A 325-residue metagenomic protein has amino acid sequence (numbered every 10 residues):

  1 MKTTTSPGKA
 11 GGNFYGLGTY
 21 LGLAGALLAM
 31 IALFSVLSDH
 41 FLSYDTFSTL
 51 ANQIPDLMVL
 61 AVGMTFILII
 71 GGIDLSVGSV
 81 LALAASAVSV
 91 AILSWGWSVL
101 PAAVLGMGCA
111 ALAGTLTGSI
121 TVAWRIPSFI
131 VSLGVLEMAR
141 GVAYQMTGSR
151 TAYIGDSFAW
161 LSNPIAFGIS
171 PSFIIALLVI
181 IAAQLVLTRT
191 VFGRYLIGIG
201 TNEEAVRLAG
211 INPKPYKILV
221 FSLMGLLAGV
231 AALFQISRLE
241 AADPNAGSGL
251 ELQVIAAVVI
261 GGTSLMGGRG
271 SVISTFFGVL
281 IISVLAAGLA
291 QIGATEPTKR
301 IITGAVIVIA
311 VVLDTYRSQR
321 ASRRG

Functional and structural regions predicted by a protein language model:
M1-A32, V36, L208-P215, L285-G325: Cytosolic-side transmembrane-helix boundaries in multi-pass membrane proteins
A10-Y15, I70-I73, S94, A111-I154 (+3 more regions): Short loop segments and helix-boundary regions at transmembrane helix junctions of multi-pass inner-membrane proteins
Y15, S128-T190, Y216-L219, Q235-G247 (+2 more regions): Transmembrane helix-bundle core of multi-pass membrane transporters and related energy-transducing complexes
Y20-G25, L50, M58, S79-L83 (+7 more regions): Hydrophobic alpha-helical transmembrane segments
L23-S35, M64-T65, R140, I175-L185 (+4 more regions): Hydrophobic core segments of alpha-helical transmembrane domains in multi-pass membrane transport and ion-translocation
L28-W95, S119-R125, V258, G262-V272 (+2 more regions): Single transmembrane alpha-helix segments in multi-pass membrane proteins
W97-G106, A110-T117, T121, F167-A242: Helix-loop-helix "hairpin" substructures at the membrane interface of multi-pass membrane proteins
A228, A242-G304: Transmembrane alpha-helical segments in multi-pass inner-membrane proteins
